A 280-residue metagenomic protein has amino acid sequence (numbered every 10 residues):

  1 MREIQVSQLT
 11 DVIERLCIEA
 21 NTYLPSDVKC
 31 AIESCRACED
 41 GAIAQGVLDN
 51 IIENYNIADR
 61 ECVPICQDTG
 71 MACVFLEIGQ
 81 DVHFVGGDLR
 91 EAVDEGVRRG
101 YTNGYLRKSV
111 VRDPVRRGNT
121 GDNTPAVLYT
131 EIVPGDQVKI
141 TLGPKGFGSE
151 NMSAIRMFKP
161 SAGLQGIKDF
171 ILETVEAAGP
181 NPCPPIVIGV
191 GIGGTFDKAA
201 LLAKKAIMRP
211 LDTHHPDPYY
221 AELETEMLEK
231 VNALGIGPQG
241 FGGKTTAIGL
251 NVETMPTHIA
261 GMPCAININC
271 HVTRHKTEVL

Functional and structural regions predicted by a protein language model:
M1-L280: Non-transmembrane, aqueous-exposed alpha-helical and coiled segments at domain scale
